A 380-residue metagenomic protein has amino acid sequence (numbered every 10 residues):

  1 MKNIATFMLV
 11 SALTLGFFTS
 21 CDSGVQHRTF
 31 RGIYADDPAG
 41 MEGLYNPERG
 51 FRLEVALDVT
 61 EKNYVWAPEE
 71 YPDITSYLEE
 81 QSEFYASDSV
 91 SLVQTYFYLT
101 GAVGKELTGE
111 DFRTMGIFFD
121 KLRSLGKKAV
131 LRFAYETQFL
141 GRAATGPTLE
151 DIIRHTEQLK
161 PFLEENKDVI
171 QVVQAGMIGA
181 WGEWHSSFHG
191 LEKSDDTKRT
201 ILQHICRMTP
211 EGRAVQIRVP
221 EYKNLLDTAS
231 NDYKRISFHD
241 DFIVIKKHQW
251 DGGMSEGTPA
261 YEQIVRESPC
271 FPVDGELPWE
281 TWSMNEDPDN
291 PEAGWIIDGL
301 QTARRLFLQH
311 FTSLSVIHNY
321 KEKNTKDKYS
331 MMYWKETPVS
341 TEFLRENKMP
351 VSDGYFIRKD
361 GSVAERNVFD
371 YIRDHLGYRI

Functional and structural regions predicted by a protein language model:
F17-S20: C-terminal motif of bacterial Sec signal peptides marking the signal peptidase cleavage site
V25-S91, Y96: Boundary/entry segment of secreted carbohydrate-active catalytic domains
R49-V55, V93-T95, A129-F133, Q171 (+4 more regions): Hydrophobic faces of well-ordered beta-strands that scaffold small-molecule active sites in alpha/beta enzyme cores
Y77-E136, R213: Aromatic-lined substrate-binding rim segments of carbohydrate-active enzymes
E110-K128, T145-V172, D196-M208: An active-site-proximal structural segment forming one wall of the substrate-binding cleft that immediately precedes
V130-L140, L159-E192: Active-site groove signature of glycoside hydrolases
I170-W181, L202, T209-D227: Aromatic-lined carbohydrate-recognition surfaces of secreted/lumenal glycan-active proteins
V219-N224, N231-F369: Substrate-binding cleft of secreted/luminal carbohydrate-active enzymes
